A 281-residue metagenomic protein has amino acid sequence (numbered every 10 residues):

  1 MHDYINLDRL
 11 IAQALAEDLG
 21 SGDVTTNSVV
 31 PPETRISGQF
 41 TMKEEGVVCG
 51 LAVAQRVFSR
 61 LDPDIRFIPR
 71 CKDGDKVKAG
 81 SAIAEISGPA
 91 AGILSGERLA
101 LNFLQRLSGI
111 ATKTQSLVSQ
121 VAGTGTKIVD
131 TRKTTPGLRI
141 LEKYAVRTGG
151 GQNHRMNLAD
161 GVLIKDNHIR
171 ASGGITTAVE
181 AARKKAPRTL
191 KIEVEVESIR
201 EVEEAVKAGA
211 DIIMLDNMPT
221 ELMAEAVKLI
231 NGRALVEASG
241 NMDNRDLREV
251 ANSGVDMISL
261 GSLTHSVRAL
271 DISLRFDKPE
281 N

Functional and structural regions predicted by a protein language model:
M1-H2, N281: Basic/polar N-terminal segments that are highly enriched at the extreme N-terminus, encompassing both cleavable
H2-A208, I212, E221-L229, L235-E237 (+2 more regions): Acidic/glycine-rich phosphate/pyrophosphate-binding loops and surrounding catalytic core that coordinate Mg2+
N217, G240, S262-L263: Short secondary-structure boundary segments
G240-D246: Small/polar glycine-rich anion-binding or flexible loop at a beta-alpha turn
S262-N281: Short, charged, intrinsically disordered terminal tails
